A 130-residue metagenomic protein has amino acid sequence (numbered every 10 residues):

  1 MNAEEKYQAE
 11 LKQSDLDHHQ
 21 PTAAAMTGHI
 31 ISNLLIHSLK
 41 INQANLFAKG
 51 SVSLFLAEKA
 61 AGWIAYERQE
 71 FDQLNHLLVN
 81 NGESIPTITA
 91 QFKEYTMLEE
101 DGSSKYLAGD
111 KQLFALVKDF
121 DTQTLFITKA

Functional and structural regions predicted by a protein language model:
N2-A9, L78-A108: Carboxylate-rich helix-loop segments that flank metal/cofactor sites and access channels in metalloenzymes
N2-Q13, D17-I30: Metal- and O2-centered redox machinery and metal/ROS homeostasis
Q13-A23, I36-G62, E83-S84, F126-A130: Helix-loop segments that flank and shape redox-cofactor active sites
M26-N33, H37-K40, A44, H76 (+1 more regions): Acidic/histidine-rich alpha-helical segments that form the ligand environment of transition-metal centers
L54-Q91: Conserved alpha-helical segments that form or flank metal/cofactor-binding pockets of metalloenzymes
